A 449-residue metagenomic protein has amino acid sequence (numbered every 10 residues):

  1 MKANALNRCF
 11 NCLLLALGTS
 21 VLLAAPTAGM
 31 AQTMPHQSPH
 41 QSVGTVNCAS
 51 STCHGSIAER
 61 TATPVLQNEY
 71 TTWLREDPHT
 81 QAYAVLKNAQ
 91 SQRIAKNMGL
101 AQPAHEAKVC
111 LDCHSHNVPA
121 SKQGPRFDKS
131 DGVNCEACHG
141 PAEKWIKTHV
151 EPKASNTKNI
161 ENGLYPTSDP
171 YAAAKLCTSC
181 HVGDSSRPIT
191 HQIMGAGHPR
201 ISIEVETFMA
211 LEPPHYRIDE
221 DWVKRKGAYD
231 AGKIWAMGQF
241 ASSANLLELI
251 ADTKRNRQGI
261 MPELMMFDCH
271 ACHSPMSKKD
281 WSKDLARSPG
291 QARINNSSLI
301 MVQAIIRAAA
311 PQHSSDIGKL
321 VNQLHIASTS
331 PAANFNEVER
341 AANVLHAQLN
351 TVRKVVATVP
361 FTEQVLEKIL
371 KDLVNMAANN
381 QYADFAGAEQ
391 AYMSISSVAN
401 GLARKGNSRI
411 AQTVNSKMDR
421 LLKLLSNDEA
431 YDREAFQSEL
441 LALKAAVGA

Functional and structural regions predicted by a protein language model:
M1-F10: N-terminal secretory signal peptides that target proteins for export/translocation
C12-A25: Bacterial N-terminal signal peptides
T27-A31: Sec/Tat signal peptide C-region and signal peptidase I cleavage site
T33-H36, I57-K96, P125-V133, P141-A388: Primarily the internal scaffold of c-type cytochrome electron-transfer domains, especially repeated/multiheme c-type
Q41-S50, P103, A107, G132 (+2 more regions): Residues immediately within or flanking Cys/His clusters that coordinate Zn2+ in small zinc-binding modules
V46-H54, L111, E136, T178 (+1 more regions): Cys/His/Pro-rich metal-binding microdomains
K96-E136, G387, L402: Post-signal peptide N-terminal segment of secreted/secretory-pathway proteins
N375-A449: A cross-kingdom marker for long, charged
